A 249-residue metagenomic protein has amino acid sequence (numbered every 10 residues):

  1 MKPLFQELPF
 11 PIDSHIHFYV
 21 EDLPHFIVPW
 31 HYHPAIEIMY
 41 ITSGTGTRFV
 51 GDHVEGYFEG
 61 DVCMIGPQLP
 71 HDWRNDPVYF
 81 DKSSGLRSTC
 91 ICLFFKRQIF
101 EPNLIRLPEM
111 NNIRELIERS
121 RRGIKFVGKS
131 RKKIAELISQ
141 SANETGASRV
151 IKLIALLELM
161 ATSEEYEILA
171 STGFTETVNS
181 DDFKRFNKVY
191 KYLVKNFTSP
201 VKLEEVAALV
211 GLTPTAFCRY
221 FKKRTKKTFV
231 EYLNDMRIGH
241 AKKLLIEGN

Functional and structural regions predicted by a protein language model:
M1-M64, L69, D76: Generic protein-terminus/edge-of-domain signal
K2-D13, L69-L137, E165: A hydrophobic/aromatic-rich effector-binding and dimerization subdomain of bacterial HTH-type transcriptional regulators
S120, S141, T145, M160-E164: Generic structural signal for hydrophobic core residues of well-folded globular domains
K133, K152, V178-V189, N234-R237: N-terminal positioning helix adjacent to the helix-turn-helix/winged-helix DNA-binding module
N143-A155: All-alpha amphipathic helical-bundle segments outside canonical DNA-binding/catalytic cores that form hydrophobic
I154-N179: Linker/hinge segments immediately adjacent to helix-turn-helix/homeobox DNA-binding domains
K191, K195, P200-T213, R219-N249: Terminal helix-turn-helix DNA-binding modules in bacterial transcription factors
